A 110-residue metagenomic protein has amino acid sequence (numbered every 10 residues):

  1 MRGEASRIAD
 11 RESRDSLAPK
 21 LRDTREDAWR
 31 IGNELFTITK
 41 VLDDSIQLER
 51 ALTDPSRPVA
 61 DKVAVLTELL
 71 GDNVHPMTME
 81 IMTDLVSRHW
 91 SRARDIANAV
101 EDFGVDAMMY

Functional and structural regions predicted by a protein language model:
M1-Y110: Elongated, mostly alpha-helical coiled-coil "stalk/stator" tethers of large membrane protein machines
